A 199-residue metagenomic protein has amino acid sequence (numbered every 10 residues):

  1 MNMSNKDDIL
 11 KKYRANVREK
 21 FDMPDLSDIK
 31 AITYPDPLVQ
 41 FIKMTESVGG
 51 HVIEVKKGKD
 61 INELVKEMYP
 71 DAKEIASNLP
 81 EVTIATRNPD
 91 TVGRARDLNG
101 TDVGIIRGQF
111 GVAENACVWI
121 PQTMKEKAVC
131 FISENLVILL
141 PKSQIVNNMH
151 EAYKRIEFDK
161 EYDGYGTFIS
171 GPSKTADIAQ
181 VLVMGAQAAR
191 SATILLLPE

Functional and structural regions predicted by a protein language model:
M1-E199: The feature marks the mature, well-folded catalytic cores of soluble enzymes
